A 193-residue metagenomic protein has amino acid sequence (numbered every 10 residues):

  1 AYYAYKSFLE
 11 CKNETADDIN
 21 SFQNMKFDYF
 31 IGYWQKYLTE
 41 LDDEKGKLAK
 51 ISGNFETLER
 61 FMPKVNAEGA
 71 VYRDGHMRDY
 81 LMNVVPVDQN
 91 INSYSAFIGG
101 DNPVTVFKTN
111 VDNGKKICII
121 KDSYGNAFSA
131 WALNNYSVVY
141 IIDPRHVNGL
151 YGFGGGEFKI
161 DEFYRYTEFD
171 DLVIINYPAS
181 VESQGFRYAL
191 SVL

Functional and structural regions predicted by a protein language model:
A1-L193: Extracellular glycan-modifying ectodomains
